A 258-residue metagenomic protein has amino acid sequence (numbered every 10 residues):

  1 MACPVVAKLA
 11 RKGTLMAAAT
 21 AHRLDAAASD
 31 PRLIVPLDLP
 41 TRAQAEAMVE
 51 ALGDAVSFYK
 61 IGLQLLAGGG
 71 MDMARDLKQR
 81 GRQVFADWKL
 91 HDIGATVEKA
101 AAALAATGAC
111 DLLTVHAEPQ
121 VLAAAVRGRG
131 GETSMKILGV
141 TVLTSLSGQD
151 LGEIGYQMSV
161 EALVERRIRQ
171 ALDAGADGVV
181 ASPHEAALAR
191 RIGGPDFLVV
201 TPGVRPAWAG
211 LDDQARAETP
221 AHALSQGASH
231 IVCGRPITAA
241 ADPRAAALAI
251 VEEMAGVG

Functional and structural regions predicted by a protein language model:
L15-L39, E46, A187, R191-I192: N-terminal amphipathic alpha-helix/helix-capping segment at the start of soluble metabolic enzymes
L33-L37, Y59-I61, V84-W88, L113-V115 (+4 more regions): Hydrophobic faces of well-ordered beta-strands that scaffold small-molecule active sites in alpha/beta enzyme cores
D54, R80, T107-G108, A174 (+1 more regions): Structural motif
D92, T96-G178, S182-E185, I192-D196 (+1 more regions): Conserved anion-binding
A95-A100, L211-Q226: Catalytic cores of alpha/beta
D111, V115-Q120, P220, L224-A246: Glycine-rich phosphate-binding active-site loops on the catalytic face of alpha/beta enzymes
A125-G128, T238-G258: C-terminal helical cap(s) of enzyme catalytic domains, especially alpha/beta-barrels
